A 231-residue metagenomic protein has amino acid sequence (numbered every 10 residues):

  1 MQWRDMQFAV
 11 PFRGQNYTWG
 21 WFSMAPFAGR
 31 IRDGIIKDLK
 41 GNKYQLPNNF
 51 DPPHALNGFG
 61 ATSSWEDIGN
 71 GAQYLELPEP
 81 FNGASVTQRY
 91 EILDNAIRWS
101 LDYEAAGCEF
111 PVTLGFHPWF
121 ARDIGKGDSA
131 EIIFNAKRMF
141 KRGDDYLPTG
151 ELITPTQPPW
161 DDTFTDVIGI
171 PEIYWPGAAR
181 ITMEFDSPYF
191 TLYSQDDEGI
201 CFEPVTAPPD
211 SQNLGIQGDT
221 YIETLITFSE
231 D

Functional and structural regions predicted by a protein language model:
M1-K43, I170-F185, G218-D231: Beta-strand-rich N-terminal accessory domains
F27-R30, G58-T62, F81-S85, F164-D166 (+1 more regions): Short solvent-exposed loop/turn micro-motifs enriched in small/polar/acidic residues
G34-I35, T87-R89, Q212-I216: Beta-strand-rich interaction surfaces with strong enrichment in secreted/lumenal proteins
K37-G41, D67-G71, E91-A96, I124 (+2 more regions): A short, structured loop/turn motif at beta-sheet edges
N48-D94: Extended, loop-rich substrate-binding clefts of extracytoplasmic carbohydrate-active enzymes
A72-Y74, W160-D231: Beta-strand-rich recognition/accessory modules
Y74-I124: Acidic, contiguous internal or C-terminal segments within carbohydrate-active enzymes that form a structured patch used
C108-P111, P118-D186: Active-site/ligand-binding surface loops and adjacent short beta/alpha elements that line catalytic pockets across
